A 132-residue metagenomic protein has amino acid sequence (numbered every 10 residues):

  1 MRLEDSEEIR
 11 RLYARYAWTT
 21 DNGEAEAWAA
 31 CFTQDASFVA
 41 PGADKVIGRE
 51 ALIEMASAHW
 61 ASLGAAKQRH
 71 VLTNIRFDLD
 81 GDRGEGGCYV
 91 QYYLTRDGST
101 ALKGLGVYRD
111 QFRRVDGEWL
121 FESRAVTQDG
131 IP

Functional and structural regions predicted by a protein language model:
M1-N22, E26-A30: Short, low-complexity N-terminal intrinsically disordered segments enriched in polar/charged residues
A17-W18, S62-A65, D97: Short helix-to-loop capping/linker segments positioned immediately adjacent to catalytic or ligand/cofactor-binding
A25-V90: A solvent-exposed, acidic/Ser-Thr-rich amphipathic alpha-helical stretch
A43, D97-A101: Short, solvent-exposed loop/turn segments at secondary-structure boundaries
H70-L72, K103-Y108: Short, surface-exposed coil-to-beta transition loops
I75, Y92, V107-Q111: Hydrophobic alpha-helical segments of small multi-pass membrane proteins
E85, L105-P132: Short beta-strand edge/turn micro-motifs at domain boundaries
V90-R96: Beta-strand elements of well-folded, non-transmembrane domains
